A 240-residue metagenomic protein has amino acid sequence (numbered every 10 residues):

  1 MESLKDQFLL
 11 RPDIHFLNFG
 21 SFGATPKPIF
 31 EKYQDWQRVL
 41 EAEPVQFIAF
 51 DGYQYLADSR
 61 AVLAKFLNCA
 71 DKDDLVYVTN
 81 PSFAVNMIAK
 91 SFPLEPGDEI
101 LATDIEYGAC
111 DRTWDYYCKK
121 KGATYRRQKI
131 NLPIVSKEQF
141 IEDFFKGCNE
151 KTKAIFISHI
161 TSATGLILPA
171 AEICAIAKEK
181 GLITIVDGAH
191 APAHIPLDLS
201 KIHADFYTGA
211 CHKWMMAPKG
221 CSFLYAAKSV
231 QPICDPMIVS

Functional and structural regions predicted by a protein language model:
M1-S240: Pyridoxal 5′-phosphate
